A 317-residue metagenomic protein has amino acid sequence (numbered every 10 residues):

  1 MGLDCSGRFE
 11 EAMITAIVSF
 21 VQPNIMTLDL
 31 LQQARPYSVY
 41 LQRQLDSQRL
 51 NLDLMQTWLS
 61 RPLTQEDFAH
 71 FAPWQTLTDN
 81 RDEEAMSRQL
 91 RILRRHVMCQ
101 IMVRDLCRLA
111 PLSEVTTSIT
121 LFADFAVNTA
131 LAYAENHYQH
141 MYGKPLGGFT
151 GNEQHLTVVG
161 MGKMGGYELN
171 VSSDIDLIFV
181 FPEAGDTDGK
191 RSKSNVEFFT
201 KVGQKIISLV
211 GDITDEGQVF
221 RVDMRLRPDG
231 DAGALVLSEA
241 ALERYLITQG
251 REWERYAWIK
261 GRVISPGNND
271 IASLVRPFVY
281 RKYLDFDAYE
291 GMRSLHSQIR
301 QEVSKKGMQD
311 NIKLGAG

Functional and structural regions predicted by a protein language model:
S6, I17-G317: A nucleotide- and high-energy phosphate-metabolite-utilizing enzyme signature
